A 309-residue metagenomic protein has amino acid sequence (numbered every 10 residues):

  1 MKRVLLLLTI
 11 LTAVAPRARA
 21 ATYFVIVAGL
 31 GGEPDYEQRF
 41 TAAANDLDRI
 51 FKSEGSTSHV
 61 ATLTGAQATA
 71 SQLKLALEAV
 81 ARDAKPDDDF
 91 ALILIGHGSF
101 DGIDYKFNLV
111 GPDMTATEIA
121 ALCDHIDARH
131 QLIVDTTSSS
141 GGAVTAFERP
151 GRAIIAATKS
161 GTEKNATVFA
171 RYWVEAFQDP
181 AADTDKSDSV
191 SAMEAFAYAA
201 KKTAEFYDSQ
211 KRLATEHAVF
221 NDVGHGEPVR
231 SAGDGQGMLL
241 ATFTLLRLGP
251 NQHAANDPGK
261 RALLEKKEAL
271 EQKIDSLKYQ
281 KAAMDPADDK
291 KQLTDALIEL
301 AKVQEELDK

Functional and structural regions predicted by a protein language model:
V4, T12-I93, H97-F100, D104-F107 (+6 more regions): Boundary/activation segment at the start of structured domains
L30-Q38, T62-Q67, D104-V110, A157-E163 (+3 more regions): Second-shell loop/turn segments in exported
N45, Q131-D222: Active-site-proximal C-terminal subdomain of hydrolase catalytic domains
T115-I126: Catalytic-core regions built around general acid/base machinery
D183-K267, E271: Caspase-like cysteine protease fold
L263-K266, L270, L277, A296 (+1 more regions): Amphipathic coiled-coil alpha-helices
P286-I298: Short, charged, amphipathic alpha-helical segments
E299-K309: Amphipathic alpha-helical coiled-coil segments
